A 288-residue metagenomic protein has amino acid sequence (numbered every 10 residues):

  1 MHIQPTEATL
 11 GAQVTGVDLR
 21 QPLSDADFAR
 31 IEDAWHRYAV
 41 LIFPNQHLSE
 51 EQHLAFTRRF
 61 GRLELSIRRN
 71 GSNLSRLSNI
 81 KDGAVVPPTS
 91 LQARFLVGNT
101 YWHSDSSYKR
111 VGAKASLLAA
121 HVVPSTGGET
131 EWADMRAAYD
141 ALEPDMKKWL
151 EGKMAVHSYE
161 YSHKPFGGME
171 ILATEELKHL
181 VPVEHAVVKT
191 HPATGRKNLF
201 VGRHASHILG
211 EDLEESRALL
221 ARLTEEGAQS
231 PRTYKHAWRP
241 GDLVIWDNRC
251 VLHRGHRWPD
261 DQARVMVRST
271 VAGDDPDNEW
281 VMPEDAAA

Functional and structural regions predicted by a protein language model:
M1-L243, R249-A288: Non-heme Fe(II) oxygenase catalytic core, chiefly the N-lobe of the double-stranded beta-helix
